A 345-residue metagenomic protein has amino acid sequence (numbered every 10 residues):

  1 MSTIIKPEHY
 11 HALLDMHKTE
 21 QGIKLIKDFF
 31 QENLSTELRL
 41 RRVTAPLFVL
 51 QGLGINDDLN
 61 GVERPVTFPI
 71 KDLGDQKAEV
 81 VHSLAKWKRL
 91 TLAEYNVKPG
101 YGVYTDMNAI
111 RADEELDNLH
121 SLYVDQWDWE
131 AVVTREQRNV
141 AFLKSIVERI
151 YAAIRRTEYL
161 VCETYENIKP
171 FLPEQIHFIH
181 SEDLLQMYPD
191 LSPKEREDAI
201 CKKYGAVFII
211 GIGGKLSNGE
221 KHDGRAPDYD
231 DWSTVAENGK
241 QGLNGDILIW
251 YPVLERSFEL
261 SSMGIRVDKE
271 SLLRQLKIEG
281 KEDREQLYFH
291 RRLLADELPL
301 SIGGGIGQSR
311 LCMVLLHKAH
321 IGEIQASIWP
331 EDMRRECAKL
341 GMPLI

Functional and structural regions predicted by a protein language model:
S2-H120, D128-V132: Class II aminoacyl-tRNA synthetase-like tRNA-binding/catalytic domains
Q21, L25, F29, R138-S145 (+3 more regions): Generic recognition of stable, solvent-exposed alpha-helical segments in well-folded globular domains
K24-I26, F30, L34, F68 (+8 more regions): Generic structural hydrophobic/aromatic packing signal, biased to beta-strands
L34-R41, I150-V161, A319: A generic secondary-structure signal for well-formed alpha-helical elements
V43, L53-N56, N167-I179, P330: N-terminal pre-domains immediately preceding structured catalytic cores
T105-A199: Extended, charged alpha-beta segments that form solvent-exposed binding/catalytic grooves in nucleic-acid-handling
I110, S181-I345: A translation/RNA-centric and nucleic-acid-associated enzymatic feature enriched in Class II aminoacyl-tRNA synthetases
